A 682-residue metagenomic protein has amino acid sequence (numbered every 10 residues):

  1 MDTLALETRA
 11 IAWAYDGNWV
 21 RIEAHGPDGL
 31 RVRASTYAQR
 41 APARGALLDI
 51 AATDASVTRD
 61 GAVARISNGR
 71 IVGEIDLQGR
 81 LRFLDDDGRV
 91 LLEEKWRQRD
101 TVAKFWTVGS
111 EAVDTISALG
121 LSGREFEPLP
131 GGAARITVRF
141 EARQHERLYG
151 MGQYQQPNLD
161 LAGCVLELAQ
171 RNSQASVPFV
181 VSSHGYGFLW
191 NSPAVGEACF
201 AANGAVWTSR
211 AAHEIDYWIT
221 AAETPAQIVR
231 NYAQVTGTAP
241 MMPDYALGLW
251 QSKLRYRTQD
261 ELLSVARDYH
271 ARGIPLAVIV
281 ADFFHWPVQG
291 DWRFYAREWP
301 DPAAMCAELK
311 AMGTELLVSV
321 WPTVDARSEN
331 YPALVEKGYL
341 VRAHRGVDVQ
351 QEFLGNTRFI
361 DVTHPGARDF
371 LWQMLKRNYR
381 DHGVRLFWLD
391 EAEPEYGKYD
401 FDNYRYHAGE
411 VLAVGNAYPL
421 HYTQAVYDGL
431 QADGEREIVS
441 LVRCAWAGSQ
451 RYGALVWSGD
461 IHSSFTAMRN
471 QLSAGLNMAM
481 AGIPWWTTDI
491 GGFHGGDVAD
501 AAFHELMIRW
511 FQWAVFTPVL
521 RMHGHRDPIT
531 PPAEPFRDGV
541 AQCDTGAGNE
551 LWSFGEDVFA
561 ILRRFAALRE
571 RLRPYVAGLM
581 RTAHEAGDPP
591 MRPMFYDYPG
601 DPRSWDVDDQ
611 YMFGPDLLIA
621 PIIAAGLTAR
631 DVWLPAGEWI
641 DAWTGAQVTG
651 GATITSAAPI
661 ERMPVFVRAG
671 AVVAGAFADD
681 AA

Functional and structural regions predicted by a protein language model:
M1-T8, W19-A64, A103: A low-complexity, Ser/Thr/Gly/Pro-enriched, surface-exposed linker/loop concept that marks segments flanking
A12-Y15, S56-A246, K253-L254, Q259 (+4 more regions): Catalytic and substrate-binding clefts that recognize carbohydrates or anionic sugar/phosphate headgroups
I22, R70, F179, Y269 (+8 more regions): Conserved, mostly hydrophobic/aromatic
G29, V72, P178-F179, G185-F188 (+20 more regions): Beta-sheet entry/capping signal
L92, F283-W286, R293-E352, Y399 (+8 more regions): Active-site-proximal helices and loops of the catalytic beta/alpha 8
D216-A221, A246-Q259, H285-P300, E352-W372 (+4 more regions): The substrate-binding groove and active-site-proximal loops of carbohydrate-active enzymes, especially glycoside
P240-Y404, Q450: Aromatic-lined carbohydrate-binding/catalytic grooves of carbohydrate-active enzymes
Y427-G429, E435-I438, A445-W457, M478-T488 (+1 more regions): Catalytic core of carbohydrate-active enzymes
